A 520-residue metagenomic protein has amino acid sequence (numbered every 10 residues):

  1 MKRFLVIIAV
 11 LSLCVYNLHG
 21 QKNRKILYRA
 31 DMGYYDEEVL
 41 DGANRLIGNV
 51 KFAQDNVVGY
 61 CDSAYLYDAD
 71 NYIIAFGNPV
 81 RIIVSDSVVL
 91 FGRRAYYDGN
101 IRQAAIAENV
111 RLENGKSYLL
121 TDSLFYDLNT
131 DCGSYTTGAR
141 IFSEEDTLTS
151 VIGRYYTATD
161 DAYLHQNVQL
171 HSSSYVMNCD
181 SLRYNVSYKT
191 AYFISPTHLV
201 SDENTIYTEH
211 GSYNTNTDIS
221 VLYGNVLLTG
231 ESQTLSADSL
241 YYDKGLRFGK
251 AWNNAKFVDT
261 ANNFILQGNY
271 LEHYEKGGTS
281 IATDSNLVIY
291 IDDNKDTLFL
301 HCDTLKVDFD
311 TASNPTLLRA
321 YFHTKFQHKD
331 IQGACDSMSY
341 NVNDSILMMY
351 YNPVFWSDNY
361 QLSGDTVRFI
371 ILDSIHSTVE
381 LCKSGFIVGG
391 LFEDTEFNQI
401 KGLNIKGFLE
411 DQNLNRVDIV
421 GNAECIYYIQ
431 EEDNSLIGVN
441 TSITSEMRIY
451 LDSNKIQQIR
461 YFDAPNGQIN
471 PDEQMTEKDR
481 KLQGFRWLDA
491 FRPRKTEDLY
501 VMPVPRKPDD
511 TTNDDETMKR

Functional and structural regions predicted by a protein language model:
M1-K25, T517-R520: Bacterial Sec-dependent N-terminal signal peptides
G20-R520: N-terminal amphipathic/hydrophobic interface segments
